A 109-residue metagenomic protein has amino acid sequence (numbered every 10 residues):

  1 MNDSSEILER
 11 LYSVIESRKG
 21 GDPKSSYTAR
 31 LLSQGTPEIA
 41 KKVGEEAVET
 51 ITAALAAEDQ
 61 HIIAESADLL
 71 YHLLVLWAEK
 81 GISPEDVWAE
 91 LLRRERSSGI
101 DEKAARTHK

Functional and structural regions predicted by a protein language model:
M1-E65, L70-K109: Flexible "arm" and connector segments at domain edges
